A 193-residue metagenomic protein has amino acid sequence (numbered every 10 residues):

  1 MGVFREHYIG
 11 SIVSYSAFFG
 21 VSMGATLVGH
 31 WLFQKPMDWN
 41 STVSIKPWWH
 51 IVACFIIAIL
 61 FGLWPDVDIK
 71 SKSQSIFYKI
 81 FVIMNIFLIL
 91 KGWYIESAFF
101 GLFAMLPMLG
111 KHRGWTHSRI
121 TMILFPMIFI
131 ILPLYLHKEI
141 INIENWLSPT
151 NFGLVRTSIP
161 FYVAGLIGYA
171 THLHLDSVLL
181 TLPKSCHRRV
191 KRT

Functional and structural regions predicted by a protein language model:
M1-T193: N-terminal membrane-targeting hydrophobic helices
